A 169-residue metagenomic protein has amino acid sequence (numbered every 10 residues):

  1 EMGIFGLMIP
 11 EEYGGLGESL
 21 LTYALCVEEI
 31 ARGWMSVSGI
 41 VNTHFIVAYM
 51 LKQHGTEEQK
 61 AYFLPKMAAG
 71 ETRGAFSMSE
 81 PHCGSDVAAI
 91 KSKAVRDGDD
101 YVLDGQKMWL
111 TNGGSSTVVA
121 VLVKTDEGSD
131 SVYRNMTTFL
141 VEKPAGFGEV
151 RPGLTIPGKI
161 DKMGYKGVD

Functional and structural regions predicted by a protein language model:
M2-E71, N112-V118: Internal helix-loop-helix
E12-G14, S79-C83, Q106-W109, K124-G128 (+1 more regions): Short beta-turn/strand-loop junction motif enriched in small, turn-promoting residues
A48-H54, F76-S77, A88, G128: Flexible, glycine-rich active-site loops centered on histidine and acidic residues that chelate a metal or position
G70-M78, L122: A short, Trp-centered hydrophobic/proline-enriched beta-strand micro-motif
H82-I90: Active-site-adjacent elements of ketosynthase-type condensing enzymes
S92-V95: A structural signal for short hydrophobic beta-strand segments in well-ordered beta-sheet cores
D100, D104-G153: A short core secondary-structure module
F147-D169: Flexible, small-/acidic-enriched active-site or ligand-binding loops
